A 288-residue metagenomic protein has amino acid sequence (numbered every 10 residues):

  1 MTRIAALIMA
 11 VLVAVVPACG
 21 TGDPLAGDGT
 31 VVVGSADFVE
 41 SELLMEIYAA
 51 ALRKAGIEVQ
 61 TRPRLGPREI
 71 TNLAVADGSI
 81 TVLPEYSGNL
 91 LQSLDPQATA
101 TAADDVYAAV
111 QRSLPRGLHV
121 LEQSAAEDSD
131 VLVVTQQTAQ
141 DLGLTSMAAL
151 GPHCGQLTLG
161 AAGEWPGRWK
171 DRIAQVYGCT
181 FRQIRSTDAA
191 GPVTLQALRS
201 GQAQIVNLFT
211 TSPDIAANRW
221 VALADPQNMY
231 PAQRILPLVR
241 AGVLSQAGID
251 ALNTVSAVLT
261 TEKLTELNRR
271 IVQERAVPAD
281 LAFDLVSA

Functional and structural regions predicted by a protein language model:
M1-I8: Bacterial N-terminal signal peptides that target proteins for export
V13-A18: C-terminal motif of bacterial Sec signal peptides marking the signal peptidase cleavage site
G20-D23: Bacterial signal peptide processing site
D28-Q60, A125-L195, R275-D280: Bilobed "Venus flytrap"/periplasmic-binding protein-like clamshell domains and structurally analogous long
E40, P166-R168, R172-A174, D250-A288: An extracytoplasmic/periplasmic, membrane-proximal ligand-sensing/linker region
T81-E85, G201-F209: Paired acidic/hydrophobic, glycine-rich loop segments that form the ligand-binding mouth/hinge of periplasmic-binding
L94-L121, Q202-I205, D214-Q227: Ligand-binding "clamshell"
D130-Q140, Q233-Q246: A bilobed periplasmic-binding-protein/Venus flytrap-type ligand-binding module shared by bacterial periplasmic
